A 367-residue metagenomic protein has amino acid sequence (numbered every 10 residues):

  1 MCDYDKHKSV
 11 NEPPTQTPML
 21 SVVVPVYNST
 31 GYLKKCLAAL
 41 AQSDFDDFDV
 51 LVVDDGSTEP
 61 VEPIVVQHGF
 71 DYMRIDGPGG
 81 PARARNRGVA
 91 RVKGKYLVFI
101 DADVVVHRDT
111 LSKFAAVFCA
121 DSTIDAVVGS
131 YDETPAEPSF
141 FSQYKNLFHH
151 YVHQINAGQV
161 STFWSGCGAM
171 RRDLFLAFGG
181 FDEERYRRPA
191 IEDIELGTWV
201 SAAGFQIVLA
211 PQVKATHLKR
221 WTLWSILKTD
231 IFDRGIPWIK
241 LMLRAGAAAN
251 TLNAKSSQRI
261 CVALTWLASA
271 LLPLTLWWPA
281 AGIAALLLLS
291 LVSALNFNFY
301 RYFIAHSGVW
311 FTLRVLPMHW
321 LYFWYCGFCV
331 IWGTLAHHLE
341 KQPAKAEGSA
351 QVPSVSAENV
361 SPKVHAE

Functional and structural regions predicted by a protein language model:
M1-A39: N-proximal low-complexity "stem/linker" segments adjacent to membrane-targeting elements
K34, T58-Q67, D109: Acidic helix N-cap motif at the loop->helix transition within catalytic regions of sugar-transfer enzymes
A38-D47: Short, acidic, metal-binding catalytic loop of nucleotide-sugar glycosyltransferases
A39, D54-E62, D101-V104: A conserved acidic beta->alpha catalytic loop
I75-V92, K113, S165: Glycine-rich, basic loop-to-helix element that forms the pyrophosphate-binding segment of sugar-nucleotide handling
L97: Short aromatic/hydrophobic "clamp" motif used to bind/position activated sugar donors
V105, D109-F141, L218: Conserved donor NDP-sugar-binding/catalytic core segment of glycosyltransferases
R187-N250: Catalytic donor/gating beta->alpha subdomain of glycosyltransferases that bind UDP-sugars
